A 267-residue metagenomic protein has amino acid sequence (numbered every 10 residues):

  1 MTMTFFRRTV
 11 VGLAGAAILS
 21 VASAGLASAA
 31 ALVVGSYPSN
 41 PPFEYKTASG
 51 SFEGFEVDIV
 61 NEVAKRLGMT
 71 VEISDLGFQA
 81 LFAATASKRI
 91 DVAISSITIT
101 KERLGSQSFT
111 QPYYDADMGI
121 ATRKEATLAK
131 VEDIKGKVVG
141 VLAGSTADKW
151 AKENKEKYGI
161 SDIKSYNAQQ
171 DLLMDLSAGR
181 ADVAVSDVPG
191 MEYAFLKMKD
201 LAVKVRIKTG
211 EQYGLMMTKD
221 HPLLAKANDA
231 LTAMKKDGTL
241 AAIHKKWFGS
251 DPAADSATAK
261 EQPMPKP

Functional and structural regions predicted by a protein language model:
A29-S96, D237: Extracytoplasmic small-molecule ligand-binding "clamshell" domains of the periplasmic binding protein/Venus flytrap
Y37-P38, Y114-T122, V188, E192-T232 (+1 more regions): Periplasmic-binding protein-like
N40, V57, E72-A83, A126 (+2 more regions): Short helix-initiation/N-cap motifs at beta->coil->alpha
K46, V60-G68, A147-S165, Y193-K199: Ligand-binding cleft/hinge of the Venus flytrap
V57-R66, L128, E132-V138, A143-T146 (+1 more regions): Extended ligand-binding regions for polar small-molecule ligands
K65, T70-D133, A202: Acidic, polar ligand-binding/catalytic clefts
T70, T146-I163, V203-K204, T232-P267: Ligand-binding clefts/hinges and TM-proximal coupling segments of bilobed small-molecule sensing domains
Q79-A83, S95-G105, K152-E153, D175-T209: A ligand-binding cleft/hinge motif common to bilobed small-molecule-binding domains
